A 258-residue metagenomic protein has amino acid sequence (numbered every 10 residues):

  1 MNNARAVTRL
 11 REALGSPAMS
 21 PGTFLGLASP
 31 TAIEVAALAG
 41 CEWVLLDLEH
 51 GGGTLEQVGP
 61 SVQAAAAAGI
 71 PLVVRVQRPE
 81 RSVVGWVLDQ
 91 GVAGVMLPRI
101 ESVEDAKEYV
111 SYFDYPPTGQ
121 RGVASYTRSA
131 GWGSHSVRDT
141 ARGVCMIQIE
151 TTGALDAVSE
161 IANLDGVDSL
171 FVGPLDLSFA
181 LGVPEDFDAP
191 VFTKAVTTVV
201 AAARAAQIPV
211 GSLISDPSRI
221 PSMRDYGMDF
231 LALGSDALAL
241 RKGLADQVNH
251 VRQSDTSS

Functional and structural regions predicted by a protein language model:
M1-F24, W132-A141, T197-V199, R204-A205: N-terminal amphipathic alpha-helix/helix-capping segment at the start of soluble metabolic enzymes
M19-L25, V44-L46, L72-V76, V95-L97 (+4 more regions): Hydrophobic faces of well-ordered beta-strands that scaffold small-molecule active sites in alpha/beta enzyme cores
L25-L38, R78-W86, T152-L164, S215-P221: Short, acidic/polar
A32-G59, V172-D188: Glycine-rich, proline-tolerant flexible connector loops at the mouths of alpha/beta enzymes
L55-D89, F113-T118, T140, D188-G211 (+1 more regions): Alpha-helix-loop-beta-strand connector modules within alpha/beta enzyme cores
E80, R121-G131, I149-G153, T193-S258: C-terminal alpha-helical cap/extension of soluble enzyme domains
S82, L88, V92-D165, S169 (+1 more regions): Conserved anion-binding
S134-V137, L155-L164, F171-L175, V183-I208 (+1 more regions): Short loop-to-alpha-helix "cap/lid" segments that border enzyme active sites across diverse enzyme classes
